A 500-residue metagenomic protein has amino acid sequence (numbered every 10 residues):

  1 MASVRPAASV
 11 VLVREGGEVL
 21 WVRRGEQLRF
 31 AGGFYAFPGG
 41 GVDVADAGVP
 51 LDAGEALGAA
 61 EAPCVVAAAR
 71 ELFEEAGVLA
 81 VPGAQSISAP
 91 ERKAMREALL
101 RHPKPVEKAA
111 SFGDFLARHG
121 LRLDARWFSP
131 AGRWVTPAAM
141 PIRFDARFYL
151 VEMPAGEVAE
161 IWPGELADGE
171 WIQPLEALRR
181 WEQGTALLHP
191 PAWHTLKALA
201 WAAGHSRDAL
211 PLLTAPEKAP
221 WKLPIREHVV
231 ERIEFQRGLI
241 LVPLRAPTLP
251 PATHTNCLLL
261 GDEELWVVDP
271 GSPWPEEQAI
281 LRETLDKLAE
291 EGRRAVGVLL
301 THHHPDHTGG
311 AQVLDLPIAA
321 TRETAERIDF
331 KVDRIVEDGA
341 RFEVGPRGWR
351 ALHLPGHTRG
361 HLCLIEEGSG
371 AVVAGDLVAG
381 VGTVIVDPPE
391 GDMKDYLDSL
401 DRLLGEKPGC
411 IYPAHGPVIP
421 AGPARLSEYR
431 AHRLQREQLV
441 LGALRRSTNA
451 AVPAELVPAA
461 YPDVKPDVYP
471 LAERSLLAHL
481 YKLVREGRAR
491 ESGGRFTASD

Functional and structural regions predicted by a protein language model:
M1-F235: N-terminal leader/linker segments that precede catalytic domains of diphosphate-processing enzymes
V13-E15, V151-M153, L258-E263, E343-G345 (+1 more regions): Active-site beta-strand termini and strand-to-loop segments that position acidic
A177, L265-P275, G348-A443: Metallo-beta-lactamase
L196, L281, H415, V440 (+1 more regions): Residue-level signal for inorganic ion chemistry
I233-D286, C363-G375, G380: Conserved beta-strand hairpin/beta-sheet module of binuclear metal-dependent hydrolase folds, prominently
T253, S272-G348: Active-site HxH/HxHxD metal-binding segment of metal-dependent hydrolases
L299-H307, H357, H361, H415 (+1 more regions): Histidine-centered divalent metal-coordination motifs
A443-D500: C-terminal regulatory/interaction regions
